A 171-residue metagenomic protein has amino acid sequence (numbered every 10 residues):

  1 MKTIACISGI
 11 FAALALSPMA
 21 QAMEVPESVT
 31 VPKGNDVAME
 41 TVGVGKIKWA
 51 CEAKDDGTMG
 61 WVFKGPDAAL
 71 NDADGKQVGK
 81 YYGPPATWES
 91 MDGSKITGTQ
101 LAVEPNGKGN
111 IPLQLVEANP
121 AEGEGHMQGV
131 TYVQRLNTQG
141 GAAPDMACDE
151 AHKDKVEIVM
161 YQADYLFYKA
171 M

Functional and structural regions predicted by a protein language model:
M1-S8: Bacterial N-terminal signal peptides that target proteins for export
S8-S17: Bacterial N-terminal signal peptides
P18-A22: Sec/Tat signal peptide C-region and signal peptidase I cleavage site
M23-K46, D55-M171: Primary mode marks residue(s) on the alpha4-beta5-alpha5 output face of response regulator receiver
